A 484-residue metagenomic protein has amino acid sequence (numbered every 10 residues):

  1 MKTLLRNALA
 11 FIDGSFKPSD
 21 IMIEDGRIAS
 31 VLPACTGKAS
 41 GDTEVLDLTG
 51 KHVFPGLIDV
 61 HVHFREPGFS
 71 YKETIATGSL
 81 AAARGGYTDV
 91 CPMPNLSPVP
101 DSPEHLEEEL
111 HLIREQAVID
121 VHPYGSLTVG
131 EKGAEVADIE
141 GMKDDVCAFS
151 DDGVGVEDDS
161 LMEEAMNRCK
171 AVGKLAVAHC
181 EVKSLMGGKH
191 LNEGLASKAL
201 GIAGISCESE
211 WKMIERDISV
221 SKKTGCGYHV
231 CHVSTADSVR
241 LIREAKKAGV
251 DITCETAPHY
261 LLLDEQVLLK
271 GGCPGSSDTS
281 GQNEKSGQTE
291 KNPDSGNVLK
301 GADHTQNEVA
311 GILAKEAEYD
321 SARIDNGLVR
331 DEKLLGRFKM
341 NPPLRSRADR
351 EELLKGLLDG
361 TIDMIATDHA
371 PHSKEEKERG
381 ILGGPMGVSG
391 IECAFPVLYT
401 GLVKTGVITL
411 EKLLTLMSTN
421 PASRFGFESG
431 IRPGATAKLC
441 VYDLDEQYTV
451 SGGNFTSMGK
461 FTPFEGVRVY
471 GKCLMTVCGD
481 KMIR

Functional and structural regions predicted by a protein language model:
M1-S40: N-terminal metal-binding scaffold of metallo-dependent hydrolase/deaminase domains
A8, G26, G50, H61 (+14 more regions): Divalent metal-coordination and catalytic microenvironments
A8, G380-G383, K404, T436-R484: C-terminal cap of metal-dependent C-N hydrolases
G37-V53: Active-site metal-binding motif and surrounding structural segment of the metallo-beta-lactamase
T49-Q116: Metal-associated gating/positioning segment near the N- to mid-region
G56-P67, A176-E181, T367-H369: Histidine-centered catalytic micro-motifs
L96-E107, L112-T224, D237-L241, L261-C273 (+2 more regions): Histidine/acidic-residue-rich, glycine-tolerant segments that coordinate divalent metal ions
A199-G227, P274-G275, A302, A310-F338 (+2 more regions): His/Asp/Glu-enriched, well-ordered alpha-helical/loop segment that forms or immediately abuts the divalent-metal
